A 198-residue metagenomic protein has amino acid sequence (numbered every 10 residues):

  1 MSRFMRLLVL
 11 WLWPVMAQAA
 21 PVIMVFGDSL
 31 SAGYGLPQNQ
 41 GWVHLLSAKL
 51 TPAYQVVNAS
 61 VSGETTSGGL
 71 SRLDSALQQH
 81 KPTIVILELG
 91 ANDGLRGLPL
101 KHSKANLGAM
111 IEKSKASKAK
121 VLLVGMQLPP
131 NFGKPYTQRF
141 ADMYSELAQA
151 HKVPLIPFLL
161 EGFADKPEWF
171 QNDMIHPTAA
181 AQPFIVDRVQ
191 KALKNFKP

Functional and structural regions predicted by a protein language model:
M1-L8: Bacterial N-terminal signal peptides that target proteins for export
M5, Q18-P21, Y54, V61 (+2 more regions): Catalytic-site microenvironment of enzymes that process N-acetyl-hexosamine-containing cell-wall polysaccharides
L10-L12: Sec-dependent N-terminal signal peptides of Gram-positive bacterial secreted proteins and lipoproteins
P14-M16: N-terminal signal peptide c-region/cleavage motif recognized by signal peptidases
Q18-T65, R72-K81: Serine-esterase "nucleophile elbow" of acetyl-processing enzymes
L45-A48, L70-P198: Alpha-helical cap/lid subdomain in secreted, periplasmic, or secretory-pathway luminal O-acyl-processing enzymes
